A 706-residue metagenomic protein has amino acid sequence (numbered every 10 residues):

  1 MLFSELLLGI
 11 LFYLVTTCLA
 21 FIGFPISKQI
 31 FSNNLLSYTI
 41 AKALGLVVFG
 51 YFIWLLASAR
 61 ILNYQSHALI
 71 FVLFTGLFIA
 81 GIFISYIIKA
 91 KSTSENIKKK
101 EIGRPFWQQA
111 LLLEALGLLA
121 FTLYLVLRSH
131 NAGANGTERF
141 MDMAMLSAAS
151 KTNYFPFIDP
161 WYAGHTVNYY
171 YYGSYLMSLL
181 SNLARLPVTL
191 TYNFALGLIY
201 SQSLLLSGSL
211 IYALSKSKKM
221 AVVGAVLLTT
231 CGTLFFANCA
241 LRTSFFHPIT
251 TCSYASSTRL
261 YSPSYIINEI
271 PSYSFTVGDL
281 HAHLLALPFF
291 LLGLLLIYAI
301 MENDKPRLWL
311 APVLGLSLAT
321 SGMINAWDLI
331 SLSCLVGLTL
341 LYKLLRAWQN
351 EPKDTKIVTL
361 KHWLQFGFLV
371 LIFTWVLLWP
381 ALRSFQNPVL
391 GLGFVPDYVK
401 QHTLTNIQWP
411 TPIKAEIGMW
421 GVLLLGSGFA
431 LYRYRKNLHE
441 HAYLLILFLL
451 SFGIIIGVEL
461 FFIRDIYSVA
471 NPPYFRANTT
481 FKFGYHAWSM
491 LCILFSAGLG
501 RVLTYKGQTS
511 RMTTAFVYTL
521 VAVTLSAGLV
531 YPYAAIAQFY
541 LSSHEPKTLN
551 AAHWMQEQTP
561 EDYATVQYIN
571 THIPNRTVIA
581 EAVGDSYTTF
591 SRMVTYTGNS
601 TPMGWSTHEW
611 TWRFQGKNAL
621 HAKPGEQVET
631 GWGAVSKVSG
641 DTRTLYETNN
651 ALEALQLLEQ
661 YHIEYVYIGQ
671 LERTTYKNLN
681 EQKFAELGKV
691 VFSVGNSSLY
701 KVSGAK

Functional and structural regions predicted by a protein language model:
M1-A110, W375-R433, L450-F462: Membrane-embedded, hydrophobic transmembrane alpha-helices
L2-L6, E101, P105-L113, L119-F289 (+4 more regions): Active-site lumenal/periplasmic loops and adjacent helix-entry segments of GT-C-fold, multi-pass membrane
T16-A20, F140, S201, L287-L291 (+2 more regions): Alpha-helical transmembrane segments of multi-pass membrane proteins
I22-A41, I82-F106, A213-K218, I297-L310 (+4 more regions): Membrane-interface junctions at the ends of membrane-embedded or membrane-associated helices
H130-N131, M141, F236-I266, I357 (+7 more regions): Transmembrane helical bundles and short interhelical boundary loops of multi-pass, membrane-embedded
S274-F275, A311-N325: Membrane-interface alpha helices of multi-pass inner-membrane proteins
F289, D328-T339: Transmembrane-embedded, aromatic-rich helix segments that form part of the hydrophobic channel/pocket engaging
Y531-K706: Extracytoplasmic
